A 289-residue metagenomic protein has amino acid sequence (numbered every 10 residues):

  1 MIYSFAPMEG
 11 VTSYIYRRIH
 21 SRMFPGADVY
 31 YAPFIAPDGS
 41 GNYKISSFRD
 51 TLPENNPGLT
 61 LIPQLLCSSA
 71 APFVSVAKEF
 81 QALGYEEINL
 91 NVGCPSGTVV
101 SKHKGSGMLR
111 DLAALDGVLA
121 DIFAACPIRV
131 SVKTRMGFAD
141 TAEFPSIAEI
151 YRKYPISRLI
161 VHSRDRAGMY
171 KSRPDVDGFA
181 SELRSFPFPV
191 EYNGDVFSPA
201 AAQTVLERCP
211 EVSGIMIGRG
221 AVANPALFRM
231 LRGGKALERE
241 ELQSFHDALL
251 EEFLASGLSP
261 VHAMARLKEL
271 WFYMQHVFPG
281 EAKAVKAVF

Functional and structural regions predicted by a protein language model:
M1-F289: Flavin-dependent oxidoreductase catalytic cores
